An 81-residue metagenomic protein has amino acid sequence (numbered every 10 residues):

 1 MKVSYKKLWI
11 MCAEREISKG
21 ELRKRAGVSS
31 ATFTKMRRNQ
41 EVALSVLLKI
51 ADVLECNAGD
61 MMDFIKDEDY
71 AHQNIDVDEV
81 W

Functional and structural regions predicted by a protein language model:
M1-S18: A short, Lys/Arg-rich alpha-helix, primarily the initiator
W9, G20, L48, G59: Residues within the helices of the helix-turn-helix
I10, D63-W81: Short, charged recognition helix plus adjacent turn of helix-turn-helix-like nucleic-acid-binding domains
C12, R23, R37, A51: The alpha-helix within a helix-turn-helix
A13, G27, R38, K66: Residue-level detection of the helix-turn-helix DNA-binding "recognition helix"
E16-K35: Short alpha-helical DNA-recognition segment
Q40-D52: Short, basic-rich loop-to-helix N-cap that marks the start of a DNA-contacting helix
